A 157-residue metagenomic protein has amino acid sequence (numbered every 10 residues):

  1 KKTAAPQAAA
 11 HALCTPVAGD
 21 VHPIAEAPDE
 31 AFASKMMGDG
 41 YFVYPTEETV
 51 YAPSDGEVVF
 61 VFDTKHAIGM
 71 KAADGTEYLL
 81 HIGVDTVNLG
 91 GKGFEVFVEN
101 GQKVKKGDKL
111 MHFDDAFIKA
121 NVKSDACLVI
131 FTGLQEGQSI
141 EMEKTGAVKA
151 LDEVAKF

Functional and structural regions predicted by a protein language model:
K1-F157: Contiguous, well-folded functional domains in the mature portion of proteins
